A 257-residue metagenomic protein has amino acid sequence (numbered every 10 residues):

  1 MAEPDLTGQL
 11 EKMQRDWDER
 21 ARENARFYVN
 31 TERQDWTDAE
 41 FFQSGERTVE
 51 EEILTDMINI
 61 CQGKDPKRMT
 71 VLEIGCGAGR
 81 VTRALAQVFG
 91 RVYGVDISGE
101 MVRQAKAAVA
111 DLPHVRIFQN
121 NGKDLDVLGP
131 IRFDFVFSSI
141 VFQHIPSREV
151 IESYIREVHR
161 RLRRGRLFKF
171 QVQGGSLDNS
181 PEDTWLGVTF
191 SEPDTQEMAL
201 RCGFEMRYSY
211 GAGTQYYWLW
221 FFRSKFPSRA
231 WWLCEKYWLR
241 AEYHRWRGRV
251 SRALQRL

Functional and structural regions predicted by a protein language model:
A2-F89, Y93-D126, R148-V150, L167-L257: Class I (Rossmann-like) S-adenosyl-L-methionine-dependent methyltransferase catalytic domain, capturing the SAM-binding
F137: A conserved beta-strand element that flanks and buttresses the S-adenosyl-L-methionine
I140-V141: Short catalytic micro-motifs in class I SAM-dependent methyltransferases
I145: Catalytic P-loop NTPase motifs of RecA-like helicase/translocase cores
E152-R164: A short glycine-rich, Lys/Arg-flanked "PGG" loop and its adjoining helix->strand segment in the class I
